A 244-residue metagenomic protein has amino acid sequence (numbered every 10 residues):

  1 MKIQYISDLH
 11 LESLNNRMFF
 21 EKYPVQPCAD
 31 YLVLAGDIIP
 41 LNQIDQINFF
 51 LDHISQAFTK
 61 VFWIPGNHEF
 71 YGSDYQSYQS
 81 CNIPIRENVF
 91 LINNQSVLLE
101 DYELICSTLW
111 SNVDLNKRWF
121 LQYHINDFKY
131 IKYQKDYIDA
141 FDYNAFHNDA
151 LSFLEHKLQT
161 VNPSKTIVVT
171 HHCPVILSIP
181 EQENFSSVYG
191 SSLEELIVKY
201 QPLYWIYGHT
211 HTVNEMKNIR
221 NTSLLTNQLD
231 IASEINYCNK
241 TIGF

Functional and structural regions predicted by a protein language model:
M1-Q4, S96-C106, K165, K217-S223: Beta-strand-turn-beta hairpins that frame and shape the catalytic cleft of phosphate-ester-processing enzymes
M1-W63, E69-Y78, Y133, F244: N-terminal active-site segment of His-dependent metallophosphoesterases
Y5-S7, L32-D37, F62-N67, F90-N94 (+3 more regions): Active-site neighborhood of phospho(di)ester-bond hydrolases with catalytic His/Asp-centered motifs
H10-N15, P40-Q43, H68-Y75, S96-L98 (+4 more regions): Active-site environment of divalent metal-dependent phosphoester hydrolases
D45-L51, S77-C81, E183-L193: Charged helix-capping and loop-helix junction motifs
K60-K132: A basic- and aromatic-enriched beta-loop-alpha substructure that forms the phosphate/nucleotide- and DNA/RNA-contacting
V97-L99, F185-S186, S191-L203, H211-F244: Binuclear metal-dependent phosphoesterase catalytic core
I105-I167, H172-S178, Q182-E183: Active-site-proximal loop/helix segment associated with metal-binding centers of metalloenzymes
